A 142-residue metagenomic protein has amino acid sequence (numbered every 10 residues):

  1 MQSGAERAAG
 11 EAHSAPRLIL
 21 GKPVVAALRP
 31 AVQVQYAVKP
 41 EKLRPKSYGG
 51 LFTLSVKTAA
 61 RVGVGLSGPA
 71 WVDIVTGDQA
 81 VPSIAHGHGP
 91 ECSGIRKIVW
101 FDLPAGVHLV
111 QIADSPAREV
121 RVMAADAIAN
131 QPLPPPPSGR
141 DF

Functional and structural regions predicted by a protein language model:
M1-S47, Q131-F142: Non-catalytic extracellular/lumenal accessory regions of secreted precursors
P23-A27, G63-G65, Q111: Soluble periplasmic/extracytoplasmic beta-strand elements of cell-envelope proteins
P40-Y48, P90-V99: Short coil-to-beta transitions that initiate beta-strands within beta-rich domains
R44-G77: Mid-length scaffold segments of soluble, non-membrane domains
F52, K97-V99, H108: Short strand-edge motifs at loop-to-beta-strand transitions and within beta-strands of extracellular beta-rich domains
A60-V62, F101-P116: Noncatalytic modules at the cell exterior or secretory-pathway interfaces, chiefly beta-strand-rich lectin/adhesion
P69-A85, M123-A125: Short, surface-exposed beta-strand/strand-loop-strand elements in extracellular ectodomains
P116-I128: Edge beta-strands of jelly-roll/beta-sandwich modules across compartments, strongly enriched in secreted/luminal
